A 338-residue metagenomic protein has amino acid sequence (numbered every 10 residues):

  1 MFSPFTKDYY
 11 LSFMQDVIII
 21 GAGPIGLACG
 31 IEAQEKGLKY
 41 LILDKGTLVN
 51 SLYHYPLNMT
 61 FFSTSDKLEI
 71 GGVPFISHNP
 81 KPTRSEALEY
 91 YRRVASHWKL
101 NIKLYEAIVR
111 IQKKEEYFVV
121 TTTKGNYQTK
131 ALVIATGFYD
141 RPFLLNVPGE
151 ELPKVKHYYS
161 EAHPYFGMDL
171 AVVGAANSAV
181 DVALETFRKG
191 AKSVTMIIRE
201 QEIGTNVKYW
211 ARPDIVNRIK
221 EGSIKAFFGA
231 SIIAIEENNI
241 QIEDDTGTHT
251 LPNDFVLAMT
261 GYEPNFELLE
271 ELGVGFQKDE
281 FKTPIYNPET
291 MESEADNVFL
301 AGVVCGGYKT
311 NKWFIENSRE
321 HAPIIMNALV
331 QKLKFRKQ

Functional and structural regions predicted by a protein language model:
M1-F13: N-terminal amphipathic/basic-hydrophobic helices that include classical n-h-c signal peptides and signal-anchor
Y10-I20, E35, N50, H54 (+7 more regions): FAD-binding core/adjacent interface of flavoenzyme oxidoreductases
M14, I19-K45, Y158-E202, E289-K337: Rossmann-like dinucleotide/flavin-binding elements
Q15, A22-L100, V180-W210, K278-D279: Beta1-alpha1 glycine-rich phosphate/pyrophosphate-binding loop at the start of Rossmann-like nucleotide-binding domains
C29, K113, F143-L145, V182-A183 (+3 more regions): Short glycine-/acidic-enriched loop or helix-start segments at secondary-structure transitions that form or flank
A33, Y55-M59, Y117-F118, N146-E150 (+5 more regions): Short, glycine/charged-enriched secondary-structure capping and boundary segments
K103-E106, R110-Q112, V120-T121, N126-Y127 (+2 more regions): A Rossmann-like FAD-binding core segment of flavoenzymes
